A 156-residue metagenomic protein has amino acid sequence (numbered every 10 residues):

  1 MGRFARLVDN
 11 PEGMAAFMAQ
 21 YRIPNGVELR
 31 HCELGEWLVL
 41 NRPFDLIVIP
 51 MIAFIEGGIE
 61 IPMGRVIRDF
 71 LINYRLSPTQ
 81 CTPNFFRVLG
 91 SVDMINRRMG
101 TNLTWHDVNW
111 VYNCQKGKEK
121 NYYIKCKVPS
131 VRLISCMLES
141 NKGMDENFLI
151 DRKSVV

Functional and structural regions predicted by a protein language model:
M1-V156: Residue-register detector that marks a fixed positional context within folded domains
